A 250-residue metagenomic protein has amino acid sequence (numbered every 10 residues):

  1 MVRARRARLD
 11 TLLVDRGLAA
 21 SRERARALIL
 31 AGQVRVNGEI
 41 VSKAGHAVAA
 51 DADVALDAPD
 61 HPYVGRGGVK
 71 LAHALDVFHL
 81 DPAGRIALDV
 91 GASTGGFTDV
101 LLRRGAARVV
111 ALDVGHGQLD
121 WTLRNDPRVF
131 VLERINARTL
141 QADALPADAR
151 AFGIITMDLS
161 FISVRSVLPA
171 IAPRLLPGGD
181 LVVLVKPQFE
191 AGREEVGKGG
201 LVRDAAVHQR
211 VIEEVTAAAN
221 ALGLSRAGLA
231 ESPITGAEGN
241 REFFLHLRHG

Functional and structural regions predicted by a protein language model:
M1-A50: A basic, amphipathic helix-loop patch mediating RNA/tRNA/ribosome contacts
A83-S93, L101: Conserved class I S-adenosyl-L-methionine
S93-T98, G115: Residues at the N-terminus of the alpha-helix immediately C-terminal to the conserved SAM/SAH-binding loop
V100-R108: Conserved S-adenosyl-L-methionine
V110-S166: S-adenosyl-L-methionine
R165-V182: A short glycine-rich, Lys/Arg-flanked "PGG" loop and its adjoining helix->strand segment in the class I
P187-D204: Short, glycine-/aromatic-enriched active-site segment of Class I SAM-dependent methyltransferases
I234-G250: Core SAM-dependent methyltransferase catalytic element
